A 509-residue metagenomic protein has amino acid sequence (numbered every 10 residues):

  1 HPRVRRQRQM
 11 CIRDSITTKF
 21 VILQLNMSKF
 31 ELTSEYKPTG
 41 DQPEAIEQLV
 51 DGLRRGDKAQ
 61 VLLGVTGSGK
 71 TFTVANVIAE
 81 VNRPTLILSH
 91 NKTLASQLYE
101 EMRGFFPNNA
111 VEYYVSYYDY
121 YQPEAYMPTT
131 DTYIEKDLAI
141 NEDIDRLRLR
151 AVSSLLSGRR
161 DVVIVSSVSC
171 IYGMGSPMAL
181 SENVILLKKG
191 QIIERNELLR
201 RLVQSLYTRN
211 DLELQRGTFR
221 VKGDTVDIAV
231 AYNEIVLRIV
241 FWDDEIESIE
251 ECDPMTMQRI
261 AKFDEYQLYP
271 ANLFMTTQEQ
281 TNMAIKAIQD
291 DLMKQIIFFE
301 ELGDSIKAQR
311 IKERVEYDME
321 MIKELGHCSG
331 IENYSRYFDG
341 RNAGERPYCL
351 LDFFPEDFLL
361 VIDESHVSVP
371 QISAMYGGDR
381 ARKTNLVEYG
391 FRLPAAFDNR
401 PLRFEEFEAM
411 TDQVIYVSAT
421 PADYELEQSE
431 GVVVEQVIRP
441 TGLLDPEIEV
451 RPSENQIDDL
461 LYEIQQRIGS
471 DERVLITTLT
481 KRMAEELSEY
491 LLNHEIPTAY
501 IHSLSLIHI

Functional and structural regions predicted by a protein language model:
H1-D14, I507-H508: Single conserved hydrophobic/aromatic residue that forms the stacking wall/gate of nucleotide- or nucleobase-binding
Q9, L25-N26: Generic detector of low-complexity/intrinsically disordered segments and short hydrophobic N-terminal stretches
S15-L23: Short, positively charged and aromatic/hydrophobic N-terminal segments
N26-I507: ASCE RecA-like P-loop NTPase motor cores that couple ATP hydrolysis to mechanical translocation on nucleic acids
